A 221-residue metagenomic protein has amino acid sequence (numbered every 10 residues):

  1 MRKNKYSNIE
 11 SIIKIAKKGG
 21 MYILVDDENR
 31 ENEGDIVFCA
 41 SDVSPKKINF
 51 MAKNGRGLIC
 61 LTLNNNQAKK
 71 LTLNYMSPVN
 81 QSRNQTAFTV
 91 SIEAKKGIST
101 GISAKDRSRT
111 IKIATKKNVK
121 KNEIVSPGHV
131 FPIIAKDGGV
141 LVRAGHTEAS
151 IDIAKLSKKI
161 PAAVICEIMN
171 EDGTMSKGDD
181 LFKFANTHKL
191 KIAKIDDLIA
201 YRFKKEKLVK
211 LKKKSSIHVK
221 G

Functional and structural regions predicted by a protein language model:
M1-G221: Catalytic domains of riboflavin
